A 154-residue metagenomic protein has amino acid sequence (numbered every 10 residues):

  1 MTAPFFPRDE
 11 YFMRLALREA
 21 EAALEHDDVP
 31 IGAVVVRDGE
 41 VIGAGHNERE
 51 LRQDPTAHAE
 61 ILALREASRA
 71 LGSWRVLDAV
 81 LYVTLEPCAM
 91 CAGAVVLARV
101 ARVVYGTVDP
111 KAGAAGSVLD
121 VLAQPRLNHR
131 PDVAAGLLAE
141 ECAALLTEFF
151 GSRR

Functional and structural regions predicted by a protein language model:
M1-A23, M90-R154: Zinc-dependent deaminase
T2, R49-E50: A short, polar/acidic, helix/strand-boundary loop motif
A16, A20-A23, A33, G43 (+2 more regions): Small-residue (primarily alanine) positions within well-ordered alpha-helices, especially packing/interaction faces
I31-G39: Short beta-strand scaffold segments in enzyme catalytic cores
R37-D38, R65, L77: A cytosolic small-molecule/anion-sensing beta-strand core signal
I42-R49: Short beta->alpha transition motifs characteristic of CBS
L51-L62: A short, polar/charged loop-to-alpha-helix boundary motif
S73-E86: Immediate flanking context of iron-sulfur cluster ligation sites
